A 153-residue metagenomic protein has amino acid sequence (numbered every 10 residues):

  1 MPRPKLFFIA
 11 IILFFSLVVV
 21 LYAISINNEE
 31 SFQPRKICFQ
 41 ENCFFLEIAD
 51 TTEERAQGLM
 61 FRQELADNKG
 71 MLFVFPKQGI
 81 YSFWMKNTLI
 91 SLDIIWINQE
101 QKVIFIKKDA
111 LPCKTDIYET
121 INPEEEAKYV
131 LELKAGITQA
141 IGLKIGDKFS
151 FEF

Functional and structural regions predicted by a protein language model:
M1-K5: Positively charged n-region of N-terminal signal peptides that target proteins for export
F7-A10, K128: Short, flexible active-site loop motifs that bind/organize anionic cofactors or intermediates
I9-Y22: Hydrophobic membrane-insertion alpha-helices, especially the h-region of bacterial N-terminal signal peptides
Y22-F153: Compact, glycine-rich, soluble single-domain proteins
